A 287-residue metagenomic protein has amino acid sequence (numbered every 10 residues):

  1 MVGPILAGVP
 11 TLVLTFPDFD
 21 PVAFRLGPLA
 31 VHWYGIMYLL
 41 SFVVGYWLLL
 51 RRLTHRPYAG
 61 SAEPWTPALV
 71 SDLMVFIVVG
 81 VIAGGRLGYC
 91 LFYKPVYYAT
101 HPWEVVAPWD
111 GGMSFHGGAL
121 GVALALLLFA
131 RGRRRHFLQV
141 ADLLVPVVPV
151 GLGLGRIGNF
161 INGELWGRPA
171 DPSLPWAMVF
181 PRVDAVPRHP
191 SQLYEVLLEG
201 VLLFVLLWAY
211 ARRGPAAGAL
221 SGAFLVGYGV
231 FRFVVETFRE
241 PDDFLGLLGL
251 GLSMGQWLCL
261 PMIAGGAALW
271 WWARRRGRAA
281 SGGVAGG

Functional and structural regions predicted by a protein language model:
V2-G287: Hydrophobic, membrane-interfacing alpha helices
